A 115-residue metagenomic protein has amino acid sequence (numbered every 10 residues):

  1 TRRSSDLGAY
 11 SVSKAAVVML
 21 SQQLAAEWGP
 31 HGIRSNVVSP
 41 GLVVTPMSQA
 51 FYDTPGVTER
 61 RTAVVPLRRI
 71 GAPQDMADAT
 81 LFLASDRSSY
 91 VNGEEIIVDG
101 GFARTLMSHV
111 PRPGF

Functional and structural regions predicted by a protein language model:
T1-S4: Short, small-residue-biased leader/transition segments that mark boundaries at the very start of proteins
Y10, V18: Catalytic tyrosine of NAD(P)H-dependent dehydrogenase/reductases that use a Tyr as the general acid/base
S13, S21: Active-site helix of classical SDR
A26-P30, S89: Alpha-helical segment proximal to the catalytic Tyr-Lys
V37, E59-R87, V91, V98-G100: C-terminal helical subdomain
P40-A50, R104: Short, flexible catalytic-loop segment of classical short-chain dehydrogenase/reductase
F51-V65, G114: A short C-terminal helix-loop "cap" of Rossmann-like NAD(P)-dependent dehydrogenase/epimerase domains
N92-F115: Short C-terminal tail/terminal secondary-structure segment of NAD(P)H-dependent dehydrogenase/reductase domains
